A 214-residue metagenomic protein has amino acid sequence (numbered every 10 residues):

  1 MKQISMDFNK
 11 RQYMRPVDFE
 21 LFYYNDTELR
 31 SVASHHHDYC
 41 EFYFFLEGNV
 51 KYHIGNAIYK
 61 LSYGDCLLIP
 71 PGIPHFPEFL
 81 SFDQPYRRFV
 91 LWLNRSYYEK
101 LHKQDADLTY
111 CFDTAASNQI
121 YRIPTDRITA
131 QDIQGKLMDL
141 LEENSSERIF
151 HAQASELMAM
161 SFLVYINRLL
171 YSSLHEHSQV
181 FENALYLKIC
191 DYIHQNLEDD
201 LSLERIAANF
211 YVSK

Functional and structural regions predicted by a protein language model:
K2-N25, P74, E78-E142, V164-S172: A hydrophobic/aromatic-rich effector-binding and dimerization subdomain of bacterial HTH-type transcriptional regulators
M14-P16, H37, H53, L61 (+2 more regions): A generic fold-level signal
L21-H37: Conserved short histidine dyad/triad with adjacent acidic residue
H35-Y52, L68: Short, conserved beta-strand element in jelly-roll/cupin
N56-P71: Short acidic-glycine-tyrosine-enriched beta hairpin
Q119-T129, N144-M158, L163-F210: Short, Lys/Arg-enriched, Trp-marked, Pro/Gly-tolerant hinge/linker segments that flank
